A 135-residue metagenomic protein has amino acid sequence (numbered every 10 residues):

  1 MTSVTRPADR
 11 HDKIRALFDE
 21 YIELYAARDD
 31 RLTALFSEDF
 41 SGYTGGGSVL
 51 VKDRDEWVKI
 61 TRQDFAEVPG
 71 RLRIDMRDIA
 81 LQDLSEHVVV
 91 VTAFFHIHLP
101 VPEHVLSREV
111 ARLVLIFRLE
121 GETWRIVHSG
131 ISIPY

Functional and structural regions predicted by a protein language model:
M1-D39: Short, low-complexity N-terminal intrinsically disordered segments enriched in polar/charged residues
H11, D29-D83, H87, F94 (+1 more regions): A solvent-exposed, acidic/Ser-Thr-rich amphipathic alpha-helical stretch
D39, L99, I133-Y135: Feature marks short, surface-exposed loop/turn motifs that line or immediately flank catalytic pockets and channel
T44, L99, R118-L119: Residue-level signal for short segments within beta-strands and strand-turn junctions of well-structured beta-sheet
L81-V90, F117-R125: A short, structured loop/turn motif at beta-sheet edges
A93-P100: Generic short beta-strand segments
E103-H104: Outer-membrane beta-barrel domain signature
V110-Y135: Short beta-strand edge/turn micro-motifs at domain boundaries
